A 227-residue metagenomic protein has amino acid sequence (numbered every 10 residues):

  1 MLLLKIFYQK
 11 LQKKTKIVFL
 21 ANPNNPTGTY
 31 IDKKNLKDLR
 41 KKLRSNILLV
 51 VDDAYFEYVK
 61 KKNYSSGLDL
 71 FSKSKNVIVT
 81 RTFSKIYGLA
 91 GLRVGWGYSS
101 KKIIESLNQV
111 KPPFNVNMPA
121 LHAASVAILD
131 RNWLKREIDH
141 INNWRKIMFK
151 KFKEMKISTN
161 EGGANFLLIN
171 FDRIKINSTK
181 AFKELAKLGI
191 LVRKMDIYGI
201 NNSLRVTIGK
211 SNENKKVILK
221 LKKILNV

Functional and structural regions predicted by a protein language model:
L2-K14, P26-L49, Y55-I86: Active-site pre-lysine segment of PLP-dependent enzymes
L4, Y8, S125, S211-I218: Short, amphipathic alpha-helical "lid/cap" segments that border enzyme active or binding sites
I17-P23, L49-D53, E161-G163: Short beta-strands and strand-loop turn motifs
K34, K180, E184-L188, R193 (+1 more regions): PLP-dependent enzyme catalytic core of the Aspartate aminotransferase-like
N76-F152, I157-N160: PLP-dependent aminotransferase class I/II
G91, G163, G199-N202: Short acidic/glycine-enriched loop/turn segments that link adjacent beta-strands
N142, E154-K187, L204, I208: Conserved PLP-binding catalytic core of the aspartate aminotransferase-like
